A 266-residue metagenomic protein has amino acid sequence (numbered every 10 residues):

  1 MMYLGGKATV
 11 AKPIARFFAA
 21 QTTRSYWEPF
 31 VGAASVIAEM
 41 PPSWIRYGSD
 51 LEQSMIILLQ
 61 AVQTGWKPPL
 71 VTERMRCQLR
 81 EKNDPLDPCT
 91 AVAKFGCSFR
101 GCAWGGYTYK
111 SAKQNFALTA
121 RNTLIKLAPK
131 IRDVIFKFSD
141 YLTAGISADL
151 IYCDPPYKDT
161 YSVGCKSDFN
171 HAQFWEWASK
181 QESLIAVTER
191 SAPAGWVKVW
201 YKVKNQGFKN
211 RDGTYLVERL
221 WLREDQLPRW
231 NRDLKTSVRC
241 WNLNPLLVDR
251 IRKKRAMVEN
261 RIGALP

Functional and structural regions predicted by a protein language model:
M1-V31, S35-V36: S-adenosyl-L-methionine
W27, S49, S139, C153 (+1 more regions): Active-site flanking residues adjacent to catalytic metal/cofactor-binding acidic residues
V31, Q53, T143, Y157 (+1 more regions): Short, glycine/acidic-enriched loop or turn micro-motifs at the edges of active sites
V31-S35, R121-N122, V187-P193: Short, polar loop motifs at secondary-structure junctions
P42-L142: Class I S-adenosyl-L-methionine-dependent methyltransferase module
S43-S49, A148-I151, A194-G207: Active-site regions of enzymes building and remodeling cell-envelope glycoconjugates
I135-N170: Active-site segment flanking the S-adenosylmethionine/decSAM binding pocket in AdoMet-dependent transferases
C165-P266: Long, positively charged, glycine-interspersed low-complexity recognition regions
